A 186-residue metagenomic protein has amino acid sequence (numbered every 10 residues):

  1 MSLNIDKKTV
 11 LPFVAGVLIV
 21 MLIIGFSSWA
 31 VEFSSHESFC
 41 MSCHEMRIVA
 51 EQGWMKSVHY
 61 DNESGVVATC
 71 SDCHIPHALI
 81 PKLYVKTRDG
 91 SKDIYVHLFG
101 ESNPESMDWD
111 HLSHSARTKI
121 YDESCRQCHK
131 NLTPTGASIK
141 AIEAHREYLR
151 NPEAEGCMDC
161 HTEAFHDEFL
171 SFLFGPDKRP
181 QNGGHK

Functional and structural regions predicted by a protein language model:
S2-K186: Short sequence/structural segments immediately N-terminal
